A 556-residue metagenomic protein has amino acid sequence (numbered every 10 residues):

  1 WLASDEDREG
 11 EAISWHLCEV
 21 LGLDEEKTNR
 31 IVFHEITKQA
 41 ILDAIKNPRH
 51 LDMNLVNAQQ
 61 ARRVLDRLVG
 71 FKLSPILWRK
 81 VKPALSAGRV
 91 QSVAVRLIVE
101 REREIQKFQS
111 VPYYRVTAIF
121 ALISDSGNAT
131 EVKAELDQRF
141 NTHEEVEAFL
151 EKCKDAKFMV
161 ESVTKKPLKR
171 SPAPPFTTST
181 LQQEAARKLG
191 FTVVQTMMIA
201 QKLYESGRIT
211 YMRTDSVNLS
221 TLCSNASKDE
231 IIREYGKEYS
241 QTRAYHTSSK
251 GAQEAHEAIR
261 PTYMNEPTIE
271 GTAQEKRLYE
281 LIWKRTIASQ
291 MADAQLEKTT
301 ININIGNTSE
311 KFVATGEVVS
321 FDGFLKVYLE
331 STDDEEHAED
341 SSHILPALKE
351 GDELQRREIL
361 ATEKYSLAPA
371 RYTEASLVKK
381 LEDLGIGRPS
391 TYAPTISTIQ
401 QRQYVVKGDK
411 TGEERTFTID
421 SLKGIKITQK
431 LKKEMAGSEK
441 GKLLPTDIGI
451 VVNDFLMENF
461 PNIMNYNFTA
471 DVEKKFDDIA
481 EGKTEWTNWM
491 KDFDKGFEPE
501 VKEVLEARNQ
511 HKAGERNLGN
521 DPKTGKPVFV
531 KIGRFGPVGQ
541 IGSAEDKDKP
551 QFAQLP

Functional and structural regions predicted by a protein language model:
W1-P167, E257-S320, F476, A480 (+1 more regions): Phosphate-backbone binding and catalysis cores of DNA-processing enzymes
D5, E184, K188-T196: A conserved hydrophobic secondary-structure block that centers on an alpha-helix together with its immediately flanking
S74, K107, V193-V194, M212-P556: Basic, low-complexity terminal or inter-domain segments flanking catalytic cores
F158-Q183, A252-N265, Q355-I359: Residues forming anionic-ligand binding surfaces in small-molecule and nucleic-acid pockets of primarily soluble enzymes
V160-T164, S171-A185, T210-T214, A368-K380 (+1 more regions): Short acidic, hydrophobic short linear motifs in intrinsically disordered regions
